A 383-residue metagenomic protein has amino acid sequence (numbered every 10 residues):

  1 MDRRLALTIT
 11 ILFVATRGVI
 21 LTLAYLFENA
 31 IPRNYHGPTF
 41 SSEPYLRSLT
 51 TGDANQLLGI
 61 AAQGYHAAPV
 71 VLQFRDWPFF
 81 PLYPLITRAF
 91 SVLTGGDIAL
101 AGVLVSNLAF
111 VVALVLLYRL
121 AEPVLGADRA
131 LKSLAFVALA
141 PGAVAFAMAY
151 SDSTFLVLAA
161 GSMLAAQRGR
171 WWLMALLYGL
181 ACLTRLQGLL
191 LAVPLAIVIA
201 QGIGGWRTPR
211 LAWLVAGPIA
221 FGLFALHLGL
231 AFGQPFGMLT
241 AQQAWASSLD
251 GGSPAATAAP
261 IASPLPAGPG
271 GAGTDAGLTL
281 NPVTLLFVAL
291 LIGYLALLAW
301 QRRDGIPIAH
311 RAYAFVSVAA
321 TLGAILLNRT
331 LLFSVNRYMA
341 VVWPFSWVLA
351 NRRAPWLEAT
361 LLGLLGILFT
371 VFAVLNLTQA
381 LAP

Functional and structural regions predicted by a protein language model:
T16-R33, L49, A192-Q201, G205-L297 (+2 more regions): Membrane-lumen/periplasm interface segments of specific transmembrane helices in polyprenyl phosphate-linked
S48-H66, V70-G95, A259, S263: Short hydrophobic/aromatic helix or loop-helix immediately within or flanking a transmembrane segment in polytopic
F74-W77, P81, L85, L93-V112 (+1 more regions): Loop-to-helix entry region of an early transmembrane alpha helix in multi-pass inner-membrane enzymes
A89, L104-V124, G293-L297: Transmembrane-helix motifs of polytopic, lipid-linked glycan transferases
D97-A101, L117-L139, V157, I308 (+1 more regions): Transmembrane-helix signature of polytopic, membrane-embedded enzymes that assemble or transfer cell-envelope glycans
L116-R119, F136-L139, T154-L173, F345: Specific aromatic-rich, kink-prone transmembrane helix
A138, G142-A145, A159-L164, W172-I199 (+1 more regions): Membrane-interface alpha helices of multi-pass inner-membrane proteins
M148-T154, V335: Short acidic/glycine- and proline-prone juxtamembrane loop motifs at membrane-interface regions of multi-pass membrane
